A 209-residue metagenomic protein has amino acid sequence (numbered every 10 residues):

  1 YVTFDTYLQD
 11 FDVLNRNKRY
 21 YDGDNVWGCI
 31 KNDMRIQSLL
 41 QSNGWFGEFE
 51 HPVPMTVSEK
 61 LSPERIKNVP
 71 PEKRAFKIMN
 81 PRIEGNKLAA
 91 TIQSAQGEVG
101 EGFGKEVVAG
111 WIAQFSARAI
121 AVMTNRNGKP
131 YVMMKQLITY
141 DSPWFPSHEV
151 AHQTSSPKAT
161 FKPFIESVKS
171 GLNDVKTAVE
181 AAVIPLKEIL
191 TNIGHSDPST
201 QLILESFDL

Functional and structural regions predicted by a protein language model:
Y1-S167: Signature of dsDNA virion morphogenesis modules
R126, H152-L209: Intrinsically disordered, low-complexity terminal/linker regions enriched in Pro/Ser/Gly and acidic residues
